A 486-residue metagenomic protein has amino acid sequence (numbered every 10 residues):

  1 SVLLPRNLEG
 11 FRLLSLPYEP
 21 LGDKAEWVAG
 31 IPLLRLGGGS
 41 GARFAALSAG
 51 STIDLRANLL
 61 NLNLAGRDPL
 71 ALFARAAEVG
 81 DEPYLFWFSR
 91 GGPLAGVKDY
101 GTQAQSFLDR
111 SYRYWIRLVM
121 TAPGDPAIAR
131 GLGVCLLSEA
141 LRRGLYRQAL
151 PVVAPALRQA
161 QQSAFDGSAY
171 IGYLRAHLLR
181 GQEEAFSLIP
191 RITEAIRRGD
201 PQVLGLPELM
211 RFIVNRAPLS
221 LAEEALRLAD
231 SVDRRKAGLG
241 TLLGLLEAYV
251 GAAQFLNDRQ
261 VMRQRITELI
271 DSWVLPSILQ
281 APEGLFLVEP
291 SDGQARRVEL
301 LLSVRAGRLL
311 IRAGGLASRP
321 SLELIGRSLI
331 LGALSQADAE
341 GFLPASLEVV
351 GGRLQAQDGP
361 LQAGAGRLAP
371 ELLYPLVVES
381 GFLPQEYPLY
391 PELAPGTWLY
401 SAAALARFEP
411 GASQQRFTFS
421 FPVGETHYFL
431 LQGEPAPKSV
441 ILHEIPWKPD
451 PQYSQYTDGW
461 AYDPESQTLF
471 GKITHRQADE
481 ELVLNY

Functional and structural regions predicted by a protein language model:
S1-L85: Beta-strand/loop-rich accessory regions of lumenal/periplasmic or secreted enzymes, predominantly carbohydrate-active
V2-L16, S420-K438: Surface-exposed beta-strand/loop patches in extracellular or lumenal glycoproteins
P69, F73-A129, G133-L136: An acidic-aromatic substrate-binding cleft motif
A104-P123, G144-A164, L178-P201, V214-A237 (+2 more regions): Long, well-ordered core segments of solenoidal/helical folds
G131-L145, A169-E183, G205-L219, G244-R259 (+2 more regions): Well-ordered alpha-helical scaffold segments within catalytic/enzyme domains
L329-G332, E348-R407: Catalytic cores of secreted or luminal carbohydrate-active enzymes
Y400-G433: Beta-strand-rich recognition domains
Y456-Y486: C-terminal beta-strand-rich structural cap/linker in extracellular carbohydrate-active enzymes
